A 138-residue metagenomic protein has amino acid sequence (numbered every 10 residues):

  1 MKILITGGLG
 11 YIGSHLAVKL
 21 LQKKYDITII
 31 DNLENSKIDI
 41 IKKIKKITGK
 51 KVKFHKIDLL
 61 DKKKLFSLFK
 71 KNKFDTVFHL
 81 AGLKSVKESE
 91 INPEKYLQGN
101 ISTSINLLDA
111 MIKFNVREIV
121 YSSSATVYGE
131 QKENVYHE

Functional and structural regions predicted by a protein language model:
M1-E138: N-terminal Rossmann-like NAD(P)+-binding domain of SDR-like oxidoreductases, especially those catalyzing
